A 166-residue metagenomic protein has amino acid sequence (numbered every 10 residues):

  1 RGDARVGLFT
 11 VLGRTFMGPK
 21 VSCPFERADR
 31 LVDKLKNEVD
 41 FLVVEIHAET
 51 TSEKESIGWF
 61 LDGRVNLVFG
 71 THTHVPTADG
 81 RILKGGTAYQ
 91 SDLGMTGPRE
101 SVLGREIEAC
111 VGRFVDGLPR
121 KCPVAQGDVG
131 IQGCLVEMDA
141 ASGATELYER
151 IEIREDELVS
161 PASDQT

Functional and structural regions predicted by a protein language model:
R1-T166: Acidic, metal/ion-coordinating pockets
